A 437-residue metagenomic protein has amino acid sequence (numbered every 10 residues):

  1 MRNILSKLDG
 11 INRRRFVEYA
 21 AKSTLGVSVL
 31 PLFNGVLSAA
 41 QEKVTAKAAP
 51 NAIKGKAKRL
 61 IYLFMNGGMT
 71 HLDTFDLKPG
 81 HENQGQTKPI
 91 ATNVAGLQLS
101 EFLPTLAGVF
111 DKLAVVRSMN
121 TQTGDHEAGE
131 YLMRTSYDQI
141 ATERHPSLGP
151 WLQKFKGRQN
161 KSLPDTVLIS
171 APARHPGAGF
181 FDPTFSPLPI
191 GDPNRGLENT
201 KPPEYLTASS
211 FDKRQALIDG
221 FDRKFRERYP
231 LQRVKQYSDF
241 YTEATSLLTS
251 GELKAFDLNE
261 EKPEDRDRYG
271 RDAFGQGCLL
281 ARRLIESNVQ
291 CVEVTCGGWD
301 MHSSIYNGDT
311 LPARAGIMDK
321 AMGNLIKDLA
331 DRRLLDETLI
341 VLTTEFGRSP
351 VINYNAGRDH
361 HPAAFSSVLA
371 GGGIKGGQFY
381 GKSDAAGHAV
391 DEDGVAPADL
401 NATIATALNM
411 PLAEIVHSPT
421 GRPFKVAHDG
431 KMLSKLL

Functional and structural regions predicted by a protein language model:
M1-L437: Ligand-binding pockets and gating/stacking loops
